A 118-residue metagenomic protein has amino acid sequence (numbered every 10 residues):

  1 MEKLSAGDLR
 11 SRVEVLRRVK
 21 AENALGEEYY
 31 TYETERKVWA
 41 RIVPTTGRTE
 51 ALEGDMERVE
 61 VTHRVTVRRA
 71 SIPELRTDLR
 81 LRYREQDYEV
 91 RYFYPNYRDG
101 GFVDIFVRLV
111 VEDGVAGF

Functional and structural regions predicted by a protein language model:
M1-S11: N-terminal intrinsically disordered, low-complexity, charge/repeat-rich segments that act as generic
A6, A21-E22, E27-F118: Short, conserved turn/kink motifs that form compact alpha/beta structural patches or helix kinks used as
L16-R18: Short acidic, Pro/Gly- and aromatic-enriched capping/linker segments at domain boundaries
